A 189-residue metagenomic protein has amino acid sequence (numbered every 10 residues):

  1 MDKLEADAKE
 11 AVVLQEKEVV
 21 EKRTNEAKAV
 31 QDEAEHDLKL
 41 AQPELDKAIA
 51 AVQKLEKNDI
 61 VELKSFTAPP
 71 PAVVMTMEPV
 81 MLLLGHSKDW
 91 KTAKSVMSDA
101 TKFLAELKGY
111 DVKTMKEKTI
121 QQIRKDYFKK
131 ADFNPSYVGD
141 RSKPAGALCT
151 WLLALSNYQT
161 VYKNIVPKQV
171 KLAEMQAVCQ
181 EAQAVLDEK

Functional and structural regions predicted by a protein language model:
M1-L38, L45, L172-K189: Heptad-repeat coiled-coil alpha-helices
K39-K189: Extended alpha-helical scaffold/assembly modules in large eukaryotic proteins
